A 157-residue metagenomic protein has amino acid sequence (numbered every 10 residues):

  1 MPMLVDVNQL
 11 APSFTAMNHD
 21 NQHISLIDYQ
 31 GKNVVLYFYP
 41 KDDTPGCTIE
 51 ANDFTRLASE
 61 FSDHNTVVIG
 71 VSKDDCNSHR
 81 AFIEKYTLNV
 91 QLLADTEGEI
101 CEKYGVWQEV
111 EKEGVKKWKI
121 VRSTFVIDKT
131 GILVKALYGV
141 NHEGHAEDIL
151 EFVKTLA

Functional and structural regions predicted by a protein language model:
M1-A157: Chalcogenol-based redox active-site neighborhoods
